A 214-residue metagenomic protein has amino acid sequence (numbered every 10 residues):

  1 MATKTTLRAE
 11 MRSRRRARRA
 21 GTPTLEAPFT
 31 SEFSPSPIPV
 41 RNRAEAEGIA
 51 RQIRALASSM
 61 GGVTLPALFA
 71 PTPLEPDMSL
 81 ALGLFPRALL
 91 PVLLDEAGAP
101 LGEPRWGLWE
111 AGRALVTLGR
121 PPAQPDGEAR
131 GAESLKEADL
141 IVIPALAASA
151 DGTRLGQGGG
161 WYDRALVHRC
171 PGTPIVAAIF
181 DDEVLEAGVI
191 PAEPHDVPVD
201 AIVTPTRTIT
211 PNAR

Functional and structural regions predicted by a protein language model:
M1-A9, S13-G21, P125-I141, A148-T153 (+1 more regions): Surface-exposed, charge/polar-rich loops and edge strands
M1-K136: N-terminal active-site beta-alpha-beta segment that forms phosphate/nucleotide-binding and substrate-recognition loops
P66, I141-V142: Receiver (REC) domain switch-region micro-motif
P71-L74, L146-A150: Short glycine-rich anion-binding loops that position phosphate/pyrophosphate groups of nucleotides and phosphorylated
L82, I143-L146: Short N-terminal helix-initiation segments at or just after the protein's N-terminus
L90, L101-W106, G112, G119 (+5 more regions): Generic secondary-structure boundary/loop-capping signal
